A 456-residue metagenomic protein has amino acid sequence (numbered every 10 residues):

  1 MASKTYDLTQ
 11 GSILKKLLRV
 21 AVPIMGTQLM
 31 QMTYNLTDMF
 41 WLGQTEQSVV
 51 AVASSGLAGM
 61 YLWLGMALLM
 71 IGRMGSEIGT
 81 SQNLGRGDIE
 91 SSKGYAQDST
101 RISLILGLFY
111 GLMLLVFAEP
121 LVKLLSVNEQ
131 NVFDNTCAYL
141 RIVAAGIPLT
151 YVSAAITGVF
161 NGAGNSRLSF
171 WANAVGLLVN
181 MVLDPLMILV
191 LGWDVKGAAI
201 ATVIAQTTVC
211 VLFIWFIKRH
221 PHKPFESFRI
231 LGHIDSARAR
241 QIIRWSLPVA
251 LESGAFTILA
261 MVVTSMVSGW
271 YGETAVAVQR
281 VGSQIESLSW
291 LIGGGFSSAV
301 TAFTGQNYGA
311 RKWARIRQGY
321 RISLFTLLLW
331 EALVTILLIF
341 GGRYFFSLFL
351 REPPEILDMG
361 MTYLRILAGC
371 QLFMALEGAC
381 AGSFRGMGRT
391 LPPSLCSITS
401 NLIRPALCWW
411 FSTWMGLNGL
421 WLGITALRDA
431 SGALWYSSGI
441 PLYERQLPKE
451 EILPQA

Functional and structural regions predicted by a protein language model:
M1-A21, T80-G146, V190-L247, T304-C370 (+1 more regions): Short alpha-helical transmembrane segments in multi-pass integral membrane proteins
L8-F40, Q44-T45, M60-G75, G79 (+6 more regions): N-terminal transmembrane alpha-helices
L18, T33-Y34, G72, M113-F117 (+14 more regions): Residue-level signal for transmembrane alpha-helical positions in Major Facilitator Superfamily
R19-D38, I142, G176, A205-V209 (+4 more regions): Transmembrane helical elements of multi-pass membrane transporters/channels
L29, T33-V52, V122-Q130, L186-W193 (+6 more regions): Helix-terminus/linker motif at the lipid-water interface of multi-pass membrane proteins
M30, Y34, G65-L69, F109 (+13 more regions): Residue-level hotspots within pore-lining transmembrane alpha-helices of multi-pass secondary transporters
V52-L112, V152-S169, T264, S268 (+3 more regions): Small-residue-rich hydrophobic transmembrane alpha-helices
M70, I142-N161, S169-N180, A198-F213 (+4 more regions): Short runs within selected transmembrane alpha-helices of multi-pass transporters and secretion channels
